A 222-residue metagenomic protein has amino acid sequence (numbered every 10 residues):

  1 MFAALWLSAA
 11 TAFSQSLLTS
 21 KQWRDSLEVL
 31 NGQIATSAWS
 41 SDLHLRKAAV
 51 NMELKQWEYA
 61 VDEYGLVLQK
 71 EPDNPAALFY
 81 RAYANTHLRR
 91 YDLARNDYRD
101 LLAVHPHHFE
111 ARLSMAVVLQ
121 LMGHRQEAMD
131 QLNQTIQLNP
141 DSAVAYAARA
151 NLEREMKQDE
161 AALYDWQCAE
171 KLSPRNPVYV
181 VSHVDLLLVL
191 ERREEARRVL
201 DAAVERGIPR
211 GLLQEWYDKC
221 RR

Functional and structural regions predicted by a protein language model:
L7, A12-E58, D62: N-terminal leader/linker segments that initiate helical-solenoid repeat arrays
S20-E28, L54-L66, H87-D100, M122-Q134 (+2 more regions): Structural signature of tandem alpha-helical TPR/SEL1-like repeats, specifically the intra-repeat loop/turn
K21, D185-R222: Terminal, low-structured helical/coil segments at or just beyond the last alpha-helical repeat
I34-A35, L66-Q69, R99-A103, N133-Q137 (+2 more regions): Conserved structural position within tetratricopeptide repeats
S41-D42, P75-A76, F109-E110, A143-V144 (+2 more regions): Helix-start (N-cap) detector for alpha-helical repeat units in TPR-like alpha-solenoids, especially tetratricopeptide
